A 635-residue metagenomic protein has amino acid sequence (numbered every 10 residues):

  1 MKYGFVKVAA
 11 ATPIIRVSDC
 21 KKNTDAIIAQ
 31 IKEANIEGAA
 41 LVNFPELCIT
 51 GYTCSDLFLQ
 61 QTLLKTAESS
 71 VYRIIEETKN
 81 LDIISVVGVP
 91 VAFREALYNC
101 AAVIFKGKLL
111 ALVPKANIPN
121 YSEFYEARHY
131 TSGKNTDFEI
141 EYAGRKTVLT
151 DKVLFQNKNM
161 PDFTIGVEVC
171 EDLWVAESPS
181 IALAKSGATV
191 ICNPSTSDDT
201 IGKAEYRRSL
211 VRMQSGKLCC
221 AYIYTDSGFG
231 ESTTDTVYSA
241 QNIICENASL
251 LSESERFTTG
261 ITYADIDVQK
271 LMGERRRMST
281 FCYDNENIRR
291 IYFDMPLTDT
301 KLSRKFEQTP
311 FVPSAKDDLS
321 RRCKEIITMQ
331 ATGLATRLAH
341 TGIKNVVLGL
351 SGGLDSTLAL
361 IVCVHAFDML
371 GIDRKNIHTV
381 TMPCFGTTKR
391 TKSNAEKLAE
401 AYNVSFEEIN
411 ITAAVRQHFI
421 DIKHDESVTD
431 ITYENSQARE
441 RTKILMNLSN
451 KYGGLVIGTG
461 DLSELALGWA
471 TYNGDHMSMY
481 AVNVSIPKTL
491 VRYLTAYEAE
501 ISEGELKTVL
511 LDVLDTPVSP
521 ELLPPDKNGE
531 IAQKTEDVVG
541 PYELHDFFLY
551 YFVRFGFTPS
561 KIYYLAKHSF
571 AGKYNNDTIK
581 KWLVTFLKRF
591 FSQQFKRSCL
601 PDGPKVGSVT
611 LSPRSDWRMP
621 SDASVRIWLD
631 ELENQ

Functional and structural regions predicted by a protein language model:
M1-G349, H365-K375, F406: Enzyme catalytic cores with a strong preference for nitrogen-chemistry domains
K7, P161-F163, C219-C220, F229-S232 (+3 more regions): ATP/NTP-dependent adenylation/nucleotidyl-transfer catalytic domains that generate, transfer, or process NMP-activated
